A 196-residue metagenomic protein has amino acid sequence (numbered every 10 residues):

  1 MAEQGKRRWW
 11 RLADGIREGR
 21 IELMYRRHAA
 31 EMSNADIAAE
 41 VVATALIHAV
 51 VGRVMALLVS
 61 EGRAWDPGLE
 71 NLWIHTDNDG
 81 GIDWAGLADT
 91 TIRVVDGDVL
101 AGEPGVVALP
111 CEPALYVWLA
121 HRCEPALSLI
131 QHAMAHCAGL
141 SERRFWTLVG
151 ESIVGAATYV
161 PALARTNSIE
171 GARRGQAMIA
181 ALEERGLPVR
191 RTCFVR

Functional and structural regions predicted by a protein language model:
M1-A49, A56-V59, R63, D77-R196: Nucleotide/phosphate-binding site architecture used for ATP/NTP-dependent chemistry
R63, G68-E70: Canonical protein kinase catalytic loop motif
L72-I74: Hydrophobic residue at the +6 position relative to the catalytic HRD Asp in the kinase catalytic loop
